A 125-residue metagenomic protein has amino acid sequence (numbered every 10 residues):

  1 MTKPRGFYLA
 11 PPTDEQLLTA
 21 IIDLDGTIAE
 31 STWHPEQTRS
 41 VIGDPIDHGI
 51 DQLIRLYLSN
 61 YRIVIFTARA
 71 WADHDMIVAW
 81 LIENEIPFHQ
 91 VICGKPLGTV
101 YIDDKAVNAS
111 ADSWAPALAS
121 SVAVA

Functional and structural regions predicted by a protein language model:
M1-A125: HAD-like aspartate-dependent phosphatase fold
